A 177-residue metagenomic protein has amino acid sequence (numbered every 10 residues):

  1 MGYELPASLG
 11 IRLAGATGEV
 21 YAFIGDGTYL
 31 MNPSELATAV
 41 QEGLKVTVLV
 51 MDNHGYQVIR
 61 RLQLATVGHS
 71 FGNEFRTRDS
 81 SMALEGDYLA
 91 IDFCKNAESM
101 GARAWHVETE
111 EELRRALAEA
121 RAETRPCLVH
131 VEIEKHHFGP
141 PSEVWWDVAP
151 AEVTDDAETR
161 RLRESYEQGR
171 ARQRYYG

Functional and structural regions predicted by a protein language model:
M1-G177: Thiamine diphosphate
